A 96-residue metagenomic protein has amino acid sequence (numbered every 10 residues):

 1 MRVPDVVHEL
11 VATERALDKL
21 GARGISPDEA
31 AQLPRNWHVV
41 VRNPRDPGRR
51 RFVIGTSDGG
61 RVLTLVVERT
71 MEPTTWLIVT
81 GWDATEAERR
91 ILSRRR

Functional and structural regions predicted by a protein language model:
M1-R96: Ribonuclease/tRNase effector modules and their secretory precursors
